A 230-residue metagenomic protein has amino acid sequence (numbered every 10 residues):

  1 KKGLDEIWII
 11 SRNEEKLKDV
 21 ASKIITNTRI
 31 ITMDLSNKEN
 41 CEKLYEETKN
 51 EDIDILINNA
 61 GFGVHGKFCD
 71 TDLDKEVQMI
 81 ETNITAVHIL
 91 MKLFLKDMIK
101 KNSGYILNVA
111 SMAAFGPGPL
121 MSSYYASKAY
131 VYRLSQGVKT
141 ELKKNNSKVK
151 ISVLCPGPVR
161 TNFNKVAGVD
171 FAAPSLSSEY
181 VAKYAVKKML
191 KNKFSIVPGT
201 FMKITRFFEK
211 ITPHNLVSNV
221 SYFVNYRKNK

Functional and structural regions predicted by a protein language model:
G3-D19: Conserved glycine-rich Rossmann-like NAD(P)H-binding loop of the short-chain dehydrogenase/reductase
I24-E39: Rossmann-fold cofactor-recognition segment
N59-V64: Conserved NAD(P)H cofactor-binding loop of Rossmann-fold oxidoreductase domains
K67-C69, K75-I80: Substrate-binding pocket helix/loop in short-chain dehydrogenase/reductase
M91, S127: Active-site helix of classical SDR
S111: Residue(s) in the substrate-gating loop at a strand-loop-helix junction that position the organic substrate next
V153, D170-R206: C-terminal helical subdomain
